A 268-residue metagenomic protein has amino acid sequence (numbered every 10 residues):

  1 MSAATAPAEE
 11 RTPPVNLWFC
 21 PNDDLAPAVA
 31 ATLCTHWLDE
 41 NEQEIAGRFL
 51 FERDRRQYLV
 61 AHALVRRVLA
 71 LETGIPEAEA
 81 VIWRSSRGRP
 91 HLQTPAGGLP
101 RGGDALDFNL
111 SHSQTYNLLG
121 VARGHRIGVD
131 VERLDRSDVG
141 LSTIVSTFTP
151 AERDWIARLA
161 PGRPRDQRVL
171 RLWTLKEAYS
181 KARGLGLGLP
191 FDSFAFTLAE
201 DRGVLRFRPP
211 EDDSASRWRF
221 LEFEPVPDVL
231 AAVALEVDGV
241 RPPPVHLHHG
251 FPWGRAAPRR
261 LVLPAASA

Functional and structural regions predicted by a protein language model:
M1-A268: Core catalytic alpha/beta fold that binds nucleotide/phospho-ligands
